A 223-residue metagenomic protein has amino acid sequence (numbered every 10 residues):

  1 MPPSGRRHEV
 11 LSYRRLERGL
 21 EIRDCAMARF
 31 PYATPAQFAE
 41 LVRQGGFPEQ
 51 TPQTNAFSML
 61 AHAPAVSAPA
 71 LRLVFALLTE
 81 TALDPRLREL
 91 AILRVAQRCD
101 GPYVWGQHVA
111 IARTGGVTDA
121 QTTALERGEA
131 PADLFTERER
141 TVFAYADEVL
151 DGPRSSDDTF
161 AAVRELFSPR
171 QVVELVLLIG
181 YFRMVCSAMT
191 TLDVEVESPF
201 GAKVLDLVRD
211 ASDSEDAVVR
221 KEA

Functional and structural regions predicted by a protein language model:
R6-R7, L11: Short, low-complexity intrinsically disordered segments enriched in A/P/G/S/L with frequent Arg, especially at protein
G19-P85, L205-A223: Mobile cap/lid helix-loop segments that border enzyme active or cofactor-binding sites and regulate substrate access
Q53-S58, P85-C99, Q171-V176: Alpha-helical scaffold segments that form or flank carboxylate-/histidine-based iron centers
E89, V95-A120: Conserved alpha-helical segments that form or flank metal/cofactor-binding pockets of metalloenzymes
I111-Q121, L125, M189-D216: C-terminal end-helix/capping segment
R127-F135: Acidic/His metal-coordination segments adjacent to aromatic residues that form catalytic metal sites in metalloenzymes
F135-V176: Acidic/histidine-rich alpha-helical segments that form the ligand environment of transition-metal centers
